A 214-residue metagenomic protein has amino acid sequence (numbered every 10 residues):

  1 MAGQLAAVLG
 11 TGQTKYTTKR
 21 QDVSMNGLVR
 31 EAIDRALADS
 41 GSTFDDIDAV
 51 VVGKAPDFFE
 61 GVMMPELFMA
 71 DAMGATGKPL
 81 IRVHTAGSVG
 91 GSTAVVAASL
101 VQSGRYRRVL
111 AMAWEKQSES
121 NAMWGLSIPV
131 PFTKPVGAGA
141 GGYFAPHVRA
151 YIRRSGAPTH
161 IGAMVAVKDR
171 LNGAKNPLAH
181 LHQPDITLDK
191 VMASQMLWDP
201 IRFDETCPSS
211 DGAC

Functional and structural regions predicted by a protein language model:
M1-R82, S103, A113-C214: Conserved "HGTGT" condensation-loop signature of ketosynthase/thiolase-family condensing enzymes that catalyze
G27, S88-S92: Glycine-rich anion/phosphate-binding loops
G91-S99: Conserved phosphate-binding catalytic cores of ATP/NTP-utilizing and phosphoryl-transfer enzymes
A98-M112: Hydrophobic or amphipathic alpha-helical targeting/insertion segments
